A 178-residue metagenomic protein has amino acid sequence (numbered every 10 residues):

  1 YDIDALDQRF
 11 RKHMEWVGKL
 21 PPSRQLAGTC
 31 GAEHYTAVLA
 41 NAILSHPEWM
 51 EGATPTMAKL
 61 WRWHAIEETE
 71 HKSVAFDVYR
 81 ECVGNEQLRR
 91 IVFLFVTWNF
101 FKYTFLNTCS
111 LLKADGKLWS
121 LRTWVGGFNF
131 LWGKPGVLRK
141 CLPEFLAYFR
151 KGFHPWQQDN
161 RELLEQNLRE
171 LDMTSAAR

Functional and structural regions predicted by a protein language model:
Y1-R178: Non-heme di-metal
